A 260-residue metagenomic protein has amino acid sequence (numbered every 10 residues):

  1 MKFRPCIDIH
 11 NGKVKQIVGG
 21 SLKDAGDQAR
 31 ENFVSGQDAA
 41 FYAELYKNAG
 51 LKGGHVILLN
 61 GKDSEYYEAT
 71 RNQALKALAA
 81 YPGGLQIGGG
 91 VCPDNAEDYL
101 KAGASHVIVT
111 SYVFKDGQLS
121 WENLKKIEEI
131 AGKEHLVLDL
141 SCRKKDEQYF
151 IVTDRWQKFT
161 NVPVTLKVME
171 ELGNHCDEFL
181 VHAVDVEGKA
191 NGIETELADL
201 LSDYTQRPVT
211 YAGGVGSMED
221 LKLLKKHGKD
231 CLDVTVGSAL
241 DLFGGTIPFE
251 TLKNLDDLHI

Functional and structural regions predicted by a protein language model:
D8, Y46, G54, Y99 (+4 more regions): Conserved, mostly hydrophobic/aromatic
H10-N11, I17-A25, L100-V186: Conserved anion-binding
G19-Y67: N-terminal beta-alpha supersecondary unit
F33-Y46, C92-D98, N161-E170: Short, acidic/polar
L51-N72, S111-G117, V181-A190: Glycine-rich, proline-tolerant flexible connector loops at the mouths of alpha/beta enzymes
Y67-A74, S120-K125, N161-L166, N191-D199 (+1 more regions): Charged helix-capping and loop-helix junction motifs
Q73-K76, A80-H106, E196-V234: Catalytic cores of alpha/beta
D98-N123, V184-G188, Y211-D220, G228-E250: Glycine-rich phosphate-binding active-site loops on the catalytic face of alpha/beta enzymes
